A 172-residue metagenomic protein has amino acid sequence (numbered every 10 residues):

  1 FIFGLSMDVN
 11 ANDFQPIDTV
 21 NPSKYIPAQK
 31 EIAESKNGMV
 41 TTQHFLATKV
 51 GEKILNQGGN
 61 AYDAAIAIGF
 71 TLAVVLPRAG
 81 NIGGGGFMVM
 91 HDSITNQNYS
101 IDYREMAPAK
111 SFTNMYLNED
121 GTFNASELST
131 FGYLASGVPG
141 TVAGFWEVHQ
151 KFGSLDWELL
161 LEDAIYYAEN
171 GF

Functional and structural regions predicted by a protein language model:
F1-G4: Bacterial N-terminal signal peptides
M7-N10: Sec/Tat signal peptide C-region and signal peptidase I cleavage site
N12-K49, A61-Y62, I66-F172: Noncatalytic scaffold domains of N-terminal-nucleophile
K53-L55: Long, structured ligand/cofactor-binding scaffold of large enzymes
